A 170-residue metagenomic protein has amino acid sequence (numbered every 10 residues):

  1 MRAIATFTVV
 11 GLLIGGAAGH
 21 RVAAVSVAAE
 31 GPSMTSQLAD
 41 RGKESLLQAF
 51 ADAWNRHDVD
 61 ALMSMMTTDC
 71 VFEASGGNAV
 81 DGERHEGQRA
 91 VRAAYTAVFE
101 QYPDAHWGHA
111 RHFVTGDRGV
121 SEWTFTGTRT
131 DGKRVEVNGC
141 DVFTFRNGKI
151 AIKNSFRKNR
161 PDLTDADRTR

Functional and structural regions predicted by a protein language model:
M1-I4: Positively charged n-region of N-terminal signal peptides that target proteins for export
F7-G16: Bacterial N-terminal signal peptides
V22-G42, A79, H85-E86, R92-R170: A beta-strand edge to alpha-helix "cap/lid" segment located at domain peripheries
A39-D58, M65: Short, aromatic-enriched amphipathic alpha-helices that serve as compact interaction elements
A53, M65, D69, A94-Q101: Structured segments of extracytoplasmic/periplasmic soluble domains in secreted or envelope-associated proteins
D58-A74: Short, well-ordered alpha-helical segments enriched in acidic and aromatic residues
